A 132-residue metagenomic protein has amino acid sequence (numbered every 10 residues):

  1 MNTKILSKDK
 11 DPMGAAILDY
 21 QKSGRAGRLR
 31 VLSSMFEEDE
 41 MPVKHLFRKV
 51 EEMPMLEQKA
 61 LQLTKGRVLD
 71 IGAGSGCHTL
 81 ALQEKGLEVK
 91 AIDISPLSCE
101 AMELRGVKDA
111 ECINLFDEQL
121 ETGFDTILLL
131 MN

Functional and structural regions predicted by a protein language model:
M1-V31: N-terminal auxiliary segments of SAM/dcSAM-dependent transferases
R48-R67: Conserved alpha-helix/loop element of class I SAM-dependent methyltransferases that forms part of the SAM/SAH-binding
S75: Conserved SAM/SAH-binding loop
S95-P96: Conserved SAM/SAH-binding beta-strand->alpha-helix loop
C99-A101: Short alpha-helix immediately C-terminal to the canonical SAM-binding loop
E103-D117: Conserved SAM-binding strand-loop segment of SAM-dependent methyltransferases
F116-I127: A short acidic, Gly/Pro-enriched loop at the edge of an enzyme's catalytic core that lines a small-molecule cofactor
